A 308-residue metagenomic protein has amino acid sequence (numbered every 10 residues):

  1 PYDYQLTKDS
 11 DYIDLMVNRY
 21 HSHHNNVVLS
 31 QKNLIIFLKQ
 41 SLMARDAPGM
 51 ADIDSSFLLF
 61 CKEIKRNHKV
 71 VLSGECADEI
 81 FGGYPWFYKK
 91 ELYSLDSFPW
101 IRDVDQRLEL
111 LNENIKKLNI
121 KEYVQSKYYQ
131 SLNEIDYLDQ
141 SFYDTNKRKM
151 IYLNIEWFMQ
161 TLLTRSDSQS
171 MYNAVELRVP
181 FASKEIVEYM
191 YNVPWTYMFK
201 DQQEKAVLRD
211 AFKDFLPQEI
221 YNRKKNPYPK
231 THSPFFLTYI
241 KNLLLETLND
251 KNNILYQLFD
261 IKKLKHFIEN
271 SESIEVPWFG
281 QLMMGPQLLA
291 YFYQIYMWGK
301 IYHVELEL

Functional and structural regions predicted by a protein language model:
D3-A44, Y123-Y137: A conserved beta-strand->alpha-helix junction
K8, S55-L59, V207: Short, conserved clusters of charged catalytic residues that mark active-site and nucleotide-handling motifs
S22, I53, V70-L72, D103-L308: Adenosyl-5′-phosphate
N33-I35, E79-G83, Y88, P229: Short catalytic/ligand-binding loop motif for oxyanion handling, primarily in non-cytosolic enzymes, centered on
K39-M43, F87-K89, F235-L237: Short low-complexity, flexible loop/linker segments enriched in glycine and/or proline with clustered acidic
D46-I53: Short, flexible loop segments at the rims of nucleotide/cofactor-binding pockets, characterized by
H68-Y84: Short acidic/histidine-rich active-site segments
F81-R107: A mobile, often basic/glycine-rich helix-loop segment that functions as the active-site lid/recognition loop
